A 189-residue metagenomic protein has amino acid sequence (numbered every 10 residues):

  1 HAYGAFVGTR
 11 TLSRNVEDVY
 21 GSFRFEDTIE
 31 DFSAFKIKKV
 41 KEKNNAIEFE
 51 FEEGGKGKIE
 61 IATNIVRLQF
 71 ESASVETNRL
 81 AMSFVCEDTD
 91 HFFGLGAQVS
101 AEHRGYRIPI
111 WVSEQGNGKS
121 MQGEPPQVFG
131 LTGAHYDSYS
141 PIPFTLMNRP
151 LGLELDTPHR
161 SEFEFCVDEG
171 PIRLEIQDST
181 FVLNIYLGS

Functional and structural regions predicted by a protein language model:
H1-S189: Catalytic and substrate-binding clefts that recognize carbohydrates or anionic sugar/phosphate headgroups
